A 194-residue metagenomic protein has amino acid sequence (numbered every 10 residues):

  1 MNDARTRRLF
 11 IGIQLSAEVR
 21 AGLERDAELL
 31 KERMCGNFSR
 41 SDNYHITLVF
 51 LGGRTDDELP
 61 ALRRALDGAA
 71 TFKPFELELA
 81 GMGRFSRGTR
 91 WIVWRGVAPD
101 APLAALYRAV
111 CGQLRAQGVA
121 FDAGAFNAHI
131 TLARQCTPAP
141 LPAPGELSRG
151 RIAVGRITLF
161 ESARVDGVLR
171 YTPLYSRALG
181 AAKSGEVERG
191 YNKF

Functional and structural regions predicted by a protein language model:
M1-F194: Histidine-dependent nucleotide/RNA phosphoesterase domain, centered on the 2H-phosphoesterase fold with its duplicated
